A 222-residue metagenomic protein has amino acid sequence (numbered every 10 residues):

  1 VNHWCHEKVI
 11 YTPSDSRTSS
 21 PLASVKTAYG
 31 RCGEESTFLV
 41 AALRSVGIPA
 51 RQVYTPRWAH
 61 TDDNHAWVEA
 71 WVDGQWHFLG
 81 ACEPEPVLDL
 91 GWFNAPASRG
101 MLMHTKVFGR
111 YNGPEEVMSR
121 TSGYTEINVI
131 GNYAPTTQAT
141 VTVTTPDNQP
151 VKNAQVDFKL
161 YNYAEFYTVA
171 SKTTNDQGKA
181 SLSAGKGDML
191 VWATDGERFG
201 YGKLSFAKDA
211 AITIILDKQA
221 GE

Functional and structural regions predicted by a protein language model:
H3, T12-L22, T27-S119: Hydrophobic/aromatic-rich core segments of domains that either
V72, T145, D195-E197: Surface-exposed loop/turn motifs at beta-strand-loop junctions within extracellular Ig-like and Fibronectin type III
T105-Q138, P146-D147: Beta-strand-rich domain onsets/edges
T136, Q177, A207-A211: Solvent-exposed, conformationally flexible loop/turn segments
Q138-A139, P146-E165, K186: Short, ordered, surface-exposed loop/turn motifs in non-cytosolic proteins
N162-S183: Short, acidic Ser/Thr/Gly-rich low-complexity loop/linker segments typical of extracellular and cell-surface proteins
D176-L190, D195-E197, F206: Short Pro-Gly-centered beta-turn/loop motif in secreted/extracellular proteins
G196-A220: Structured interaction patches on ligand/partner-binding surfaces of diverse proteins
